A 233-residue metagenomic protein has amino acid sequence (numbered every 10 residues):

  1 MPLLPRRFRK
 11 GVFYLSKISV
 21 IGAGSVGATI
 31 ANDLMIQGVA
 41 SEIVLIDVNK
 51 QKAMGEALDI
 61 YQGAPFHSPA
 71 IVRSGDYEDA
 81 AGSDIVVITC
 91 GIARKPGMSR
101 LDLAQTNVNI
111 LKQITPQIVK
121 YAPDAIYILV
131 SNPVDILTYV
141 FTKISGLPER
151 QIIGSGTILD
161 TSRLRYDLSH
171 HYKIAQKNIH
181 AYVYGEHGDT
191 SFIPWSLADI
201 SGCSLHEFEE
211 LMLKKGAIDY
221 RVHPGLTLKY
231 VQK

Functional and structural regions predicted by a protein language model:
L3-Y14: Short, Lys/Arg-enriched N-terminal segments with co-localized hydrophobic residues within the first ~10-30 amino acids
F13-E56: NAD(P)+-binding Rossmann beta1-loop-alpha1 motif at the extreme N-terminus of oxidoreductases
K17, D84-I85, I126: Structural motif
E42, I46-S83, M98: Conserved N-terminal Rossmann-fold NAD(P) cofactor-binding segment
V86-I88, L129-V130: Redox-cofactor binding/interface segments in oxidoreductases and associated redox assembly factors
C90-I92: Conserved NAD(P)H cofactor-binding loop of Rossmann-fold oxidoreductase domains
S99-R165: Rossmann-like NAD(P)(H) cofactor-binding subdomain of soluble oxidoreductases
S145-Q151, D160-K233: C-terminal substrate-binding/catalytic lobe of Rossmann-fold NAD(P)-dependent dehydrogenases
